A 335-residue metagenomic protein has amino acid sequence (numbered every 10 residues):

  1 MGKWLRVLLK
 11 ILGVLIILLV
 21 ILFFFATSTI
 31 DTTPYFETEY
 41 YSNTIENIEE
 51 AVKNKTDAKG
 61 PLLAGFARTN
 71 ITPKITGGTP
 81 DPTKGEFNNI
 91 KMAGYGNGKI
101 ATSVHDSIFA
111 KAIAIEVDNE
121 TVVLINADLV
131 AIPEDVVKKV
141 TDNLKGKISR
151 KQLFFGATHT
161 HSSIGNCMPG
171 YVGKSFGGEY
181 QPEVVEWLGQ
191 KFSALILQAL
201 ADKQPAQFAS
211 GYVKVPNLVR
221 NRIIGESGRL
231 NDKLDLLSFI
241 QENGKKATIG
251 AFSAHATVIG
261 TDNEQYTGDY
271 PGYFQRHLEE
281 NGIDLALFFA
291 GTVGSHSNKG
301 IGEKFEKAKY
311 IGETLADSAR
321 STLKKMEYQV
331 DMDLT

Functional and structural regions predicted by a protein language model:
G2-G13, L22-G156, S163-V293, S297 (+2 more regions): Conserved beta-alpha junction segments in alpha/beta enzyme cores
L323-T335: Hard-cation-handling environments
